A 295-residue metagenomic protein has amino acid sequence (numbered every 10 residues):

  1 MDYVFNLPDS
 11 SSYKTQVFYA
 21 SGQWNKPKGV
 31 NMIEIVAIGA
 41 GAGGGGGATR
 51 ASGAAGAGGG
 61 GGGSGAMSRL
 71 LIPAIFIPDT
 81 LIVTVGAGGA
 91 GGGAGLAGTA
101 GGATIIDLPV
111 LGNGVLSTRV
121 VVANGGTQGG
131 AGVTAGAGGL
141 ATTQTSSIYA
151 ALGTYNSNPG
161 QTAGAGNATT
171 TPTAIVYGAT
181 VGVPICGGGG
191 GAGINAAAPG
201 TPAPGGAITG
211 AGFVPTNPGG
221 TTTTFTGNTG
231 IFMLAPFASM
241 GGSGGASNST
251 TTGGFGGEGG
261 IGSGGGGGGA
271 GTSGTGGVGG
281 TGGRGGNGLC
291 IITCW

Functional and structural regions predicted by a protein language model:
M1-D2, Q128-G130: Short, catalytically relevant binding-site loops at active-site mouths
M1-M32, L71, G166, P172-V176 (+1 more regions): Enriched but not universal
M1-V4, E34-I38, I185, S239 (+1 more regions): Short hydrophobic/aromatic-rich beta-strand motifs
P8-S11, T99, V115-L116, G256: A generic structural signal for short, non-catalytic loop/turn and secondary-structure boundary residues
T15, M32, T80, A103 (+3 more regions): A residue-level signal for beta-strand positions that form part of recognition/binding surfaces within mature
V17-P27, A37-P109, G130-T142, G206 (+4 more regions): Glycine-rich strand-loop-strand elements at beta-sheet edges
P109-G129: Short peripheral tails and domain-boundary helices/loops at the edges of structured domains
L111-S117, V133-G253: Acidic, glycine-rich loop-and-strand cores that form catalytic or ligand-binding grooves in diverse globular domains
